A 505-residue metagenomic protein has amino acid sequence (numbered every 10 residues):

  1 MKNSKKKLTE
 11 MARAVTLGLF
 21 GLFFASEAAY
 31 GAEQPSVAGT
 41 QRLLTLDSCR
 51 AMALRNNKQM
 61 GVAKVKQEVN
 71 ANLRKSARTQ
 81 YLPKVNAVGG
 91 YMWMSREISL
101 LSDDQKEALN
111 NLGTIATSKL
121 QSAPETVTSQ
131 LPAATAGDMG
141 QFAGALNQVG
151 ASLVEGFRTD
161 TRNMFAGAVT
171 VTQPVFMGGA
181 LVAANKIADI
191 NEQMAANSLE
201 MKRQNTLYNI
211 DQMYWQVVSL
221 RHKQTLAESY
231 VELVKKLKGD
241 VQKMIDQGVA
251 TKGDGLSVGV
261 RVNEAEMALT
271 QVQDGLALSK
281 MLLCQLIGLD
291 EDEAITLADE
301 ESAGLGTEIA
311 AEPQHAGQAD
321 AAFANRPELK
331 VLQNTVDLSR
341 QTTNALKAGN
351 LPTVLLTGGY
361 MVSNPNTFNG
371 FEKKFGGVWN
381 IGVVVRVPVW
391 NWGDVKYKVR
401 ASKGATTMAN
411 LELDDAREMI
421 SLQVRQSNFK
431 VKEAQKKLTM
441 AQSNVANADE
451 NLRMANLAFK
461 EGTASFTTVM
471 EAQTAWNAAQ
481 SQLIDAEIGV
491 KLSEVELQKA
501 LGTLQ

Functional and structural regions predicted by a protein language model:
M1-S36, T40, L46: Bacterial Sec-dependent N-terminal signal peptides
K2-K7, L46, N72-R74, N197-A321 (+4 more regions): Periplasmic alpha-helical coiled-coil/stalk elements that build and connect Gram-negative outer-membrane
K2-N3, T9, G31-A38, N86 (+3 more regions): Acidic, low-complexity, intrinsically disordered peripheral segments
G31-S99, V175, E291, A298-D337 (+3 more regions): Bacterial Sec-pathway N-terminal export signals of envelope proteins
V37-Q41, G89-V169, E300-A311, N344 (+1 more regions): Small/polar, glycine/serine/threonine/aspartate-rich low-complexity segments that form flexible
G61, V85-S99, S152-R162, T172-M201 (+5 more regions): Small/polar (Gly/Ser/Thr/Ala-rich) solvent-exposed segments that form structured loops/beta-strands/short helices used
V62-A77, K202, Y208-T225, K236 (+7 more regions): Amphipathic alpha-helical coiled-coil segments
M164-A166, Q212, S257, T353 (+2 more regions): Transmembrane beta-barrel architecture of outer-membrane proteins
